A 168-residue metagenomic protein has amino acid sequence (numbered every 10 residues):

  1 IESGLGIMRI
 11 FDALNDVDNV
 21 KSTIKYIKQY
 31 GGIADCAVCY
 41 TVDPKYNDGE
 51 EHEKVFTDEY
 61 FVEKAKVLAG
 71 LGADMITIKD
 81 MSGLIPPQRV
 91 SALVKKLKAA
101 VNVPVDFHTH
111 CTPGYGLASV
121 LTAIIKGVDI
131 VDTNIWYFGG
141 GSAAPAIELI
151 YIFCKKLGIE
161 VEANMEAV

Functional and structural regions predicted by a protein language model:
I1-V168: Catalytic cores and adjacent flexible loops of soluble metabolic enzymes that perform enolate/carbanion chemistry on
